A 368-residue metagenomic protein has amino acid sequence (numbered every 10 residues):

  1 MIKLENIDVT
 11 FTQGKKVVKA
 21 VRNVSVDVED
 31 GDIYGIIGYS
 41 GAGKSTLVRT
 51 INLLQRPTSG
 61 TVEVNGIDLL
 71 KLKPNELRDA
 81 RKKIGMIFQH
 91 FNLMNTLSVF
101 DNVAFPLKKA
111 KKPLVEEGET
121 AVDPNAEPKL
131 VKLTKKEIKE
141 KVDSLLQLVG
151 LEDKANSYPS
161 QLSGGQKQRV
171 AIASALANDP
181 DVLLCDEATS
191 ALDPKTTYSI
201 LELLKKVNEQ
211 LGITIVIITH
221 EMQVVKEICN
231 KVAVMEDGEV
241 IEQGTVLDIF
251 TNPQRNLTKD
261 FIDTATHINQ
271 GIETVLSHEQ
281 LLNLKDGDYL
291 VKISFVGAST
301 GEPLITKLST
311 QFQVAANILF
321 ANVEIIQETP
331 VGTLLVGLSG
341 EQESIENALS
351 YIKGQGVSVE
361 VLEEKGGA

Functional and structural regions predicted by a protein language model:
N52: Helix-to-loop junction immediately C-terminal to a conserved catalytic motif
G60-D68, E116, T120: Conserved ABC transporter NBD signature motif
F100-K108, D123-N125, K129, K136-K139 (+1 more regions): Short helical segment in ABC ATPase nucleotide-binding domains corresponding to the A-loop/adjacent helical element
S157-S160, N178: Conserved signature/switch motifs of ABC ATPase nucleotide-binding domains
V225-E227: A short, surface-exposed alpha-helical micro-motif characterized by mixed small hydrophobic and charged/polar residues
